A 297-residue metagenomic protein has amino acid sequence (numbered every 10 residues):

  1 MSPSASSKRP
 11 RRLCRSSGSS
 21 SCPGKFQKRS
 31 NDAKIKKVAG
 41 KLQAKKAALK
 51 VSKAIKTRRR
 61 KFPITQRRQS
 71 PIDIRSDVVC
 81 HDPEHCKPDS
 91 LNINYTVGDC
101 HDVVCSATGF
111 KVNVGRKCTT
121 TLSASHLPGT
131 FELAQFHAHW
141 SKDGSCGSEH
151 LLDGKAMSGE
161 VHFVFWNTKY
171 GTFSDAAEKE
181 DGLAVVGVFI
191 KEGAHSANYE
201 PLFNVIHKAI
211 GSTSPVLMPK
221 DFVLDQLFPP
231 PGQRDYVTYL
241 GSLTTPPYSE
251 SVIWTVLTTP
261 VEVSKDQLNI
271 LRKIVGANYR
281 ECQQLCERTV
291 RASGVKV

Functional and structural regions predicted by a protein language model:
K8-C14, C22-R29, I35-V297: Alpha-carbonic anhydrase
